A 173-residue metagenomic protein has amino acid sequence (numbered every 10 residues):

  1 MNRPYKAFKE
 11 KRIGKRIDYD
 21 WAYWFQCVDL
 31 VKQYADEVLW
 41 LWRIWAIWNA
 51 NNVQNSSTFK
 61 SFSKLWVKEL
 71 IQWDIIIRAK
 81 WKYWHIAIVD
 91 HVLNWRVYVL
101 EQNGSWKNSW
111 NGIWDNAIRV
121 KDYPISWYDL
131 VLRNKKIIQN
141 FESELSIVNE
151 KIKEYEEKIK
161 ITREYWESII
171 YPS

Functional and structural regions predicted by a protein language model:
M1-L93, V97-Q102: Secreted/periplasmic proteins that engage bacterial cell-wall peptidoglycan
N2-D18, V89-K153: Aromatic- and glycine-rich peptidoglycan recognition patches
N55-S56, I125, E142, E167 (+1 more regions): Intrinsically disordered, low-complexity segments enriched in Ser/Pro/Gly/Ala and basic residues
D74-I77, I86-I88, V131, K158 (+1 more regions): Ordered hydrophobic segments in well-structured contexts
S146-S173: Viral virion structural and adsorption modules
